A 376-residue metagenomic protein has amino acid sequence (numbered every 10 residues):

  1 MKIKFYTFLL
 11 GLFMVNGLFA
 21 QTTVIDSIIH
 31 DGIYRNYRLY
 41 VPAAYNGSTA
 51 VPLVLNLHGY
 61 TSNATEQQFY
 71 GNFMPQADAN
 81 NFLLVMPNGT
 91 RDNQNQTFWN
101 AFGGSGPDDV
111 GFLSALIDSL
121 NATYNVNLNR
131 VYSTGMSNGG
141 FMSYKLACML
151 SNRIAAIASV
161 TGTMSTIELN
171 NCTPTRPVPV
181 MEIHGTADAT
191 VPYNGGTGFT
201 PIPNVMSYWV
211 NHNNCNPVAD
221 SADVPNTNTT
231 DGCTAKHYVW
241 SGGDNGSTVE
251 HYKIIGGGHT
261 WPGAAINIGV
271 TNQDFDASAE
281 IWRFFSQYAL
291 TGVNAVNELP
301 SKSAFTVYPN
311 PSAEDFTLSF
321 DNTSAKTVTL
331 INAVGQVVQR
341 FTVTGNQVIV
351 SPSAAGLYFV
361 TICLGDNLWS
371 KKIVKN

Functional and structural regions predicted by a protein language model:
M1-T23, V293-V296, N310, S319 (+2 more regions): Bacterial Sec-dependent N-terminal signal peptides
L18-L53, T134-A158, M164, N204 (+6 more regions): A domain-start/cap signature at the N-terminus of enzymes
V24, E314, A354-L357: A glycine-anchored, Pro-Gly-centered beta-turn/N-cap motif
V24-Y132, K145, M149, N171 (+1 more regions): Serine-hydrolase catalytic machinery in alpha/beta-hydrolase-like enzymes
E182-H184, D188: Short beta-strand/loop motif that positions the catalytic acidic residue of the alpha/beta-hydrolase fold
V218, A289-Y308, E314, D321-T323 (+1 more regions): Residue-level detector of functionally pivotal "anchor" positions at catalytic/ligand-binding pockets or at interdomain
L330-V338, Y358: Short, glycine-anchored, charge-dense loop/turn motifs used at functional sites
A355-N376: C-terminal tail/sorting-segment detector
